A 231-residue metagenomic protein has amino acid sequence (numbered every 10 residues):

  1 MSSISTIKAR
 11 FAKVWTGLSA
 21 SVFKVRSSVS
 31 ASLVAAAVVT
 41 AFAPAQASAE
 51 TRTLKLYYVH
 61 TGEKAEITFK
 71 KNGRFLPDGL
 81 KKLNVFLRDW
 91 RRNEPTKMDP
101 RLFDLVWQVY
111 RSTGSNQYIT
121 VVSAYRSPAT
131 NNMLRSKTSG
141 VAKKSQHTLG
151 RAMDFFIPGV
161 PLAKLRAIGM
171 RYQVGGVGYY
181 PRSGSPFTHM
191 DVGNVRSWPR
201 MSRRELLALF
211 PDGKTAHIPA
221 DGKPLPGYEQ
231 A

Functional and structural regions predicted by a protein language model:
I7-S32: Bacterial N-terminal signal peptides that target proteins for export
S30-A41: Bacterial N-terminal signal peptides
S48-E50, E63: Boundary of Sec targeting at the N-terminus
R52-Y57, G140-A152, I157-A231: Catalytic cores and adjacent binding grooves of peptidoglycan-active enzymes
K71-V122: Active-site acidic/histidine clusters and adjacent loop/turn architecture that either coordinate catalytic ions
Y118-M133: Acidic helix-start/capping segments at beta-turn-to-alpha-helix junctions
A129-S145: Charged, often glycine-rich, active-site loop that binds/positions anionic groups
